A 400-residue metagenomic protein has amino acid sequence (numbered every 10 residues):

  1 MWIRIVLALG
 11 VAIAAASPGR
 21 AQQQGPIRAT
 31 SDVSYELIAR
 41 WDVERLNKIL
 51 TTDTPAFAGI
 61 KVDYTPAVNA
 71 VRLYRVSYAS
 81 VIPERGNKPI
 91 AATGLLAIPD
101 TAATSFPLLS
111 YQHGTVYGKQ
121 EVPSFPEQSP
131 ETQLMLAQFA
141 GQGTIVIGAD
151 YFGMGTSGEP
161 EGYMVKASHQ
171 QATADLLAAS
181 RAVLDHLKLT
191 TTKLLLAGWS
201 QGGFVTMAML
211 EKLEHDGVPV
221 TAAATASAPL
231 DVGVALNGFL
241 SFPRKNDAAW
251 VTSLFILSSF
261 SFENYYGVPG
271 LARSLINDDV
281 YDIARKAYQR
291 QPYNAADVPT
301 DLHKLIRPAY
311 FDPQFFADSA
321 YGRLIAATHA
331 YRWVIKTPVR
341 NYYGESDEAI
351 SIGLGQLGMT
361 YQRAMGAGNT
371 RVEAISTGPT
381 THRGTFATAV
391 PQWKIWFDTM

Functional and structural regions predicted by a protein language model:
A21-T104: Catalytic-loop region of hydrolases
G25, P229-R332: Accessory cap/linker subdomain of secreted extracellular hydrolases
E84-A91, A97-Q142: Short, surface-exposed "cap/lid" segments of acyl-processing enzymes
S129-G155, Q170-L177: Active-site machinery of serine-nucleophile hydrolases
Y163-D185: Alpha/beta-hydrolase active-site loop
A178-A248: Primarily recognizes the serine-hydrolase "nucleophile elbow" in alpha/beta-hydrolase and SGNH/GDSL folds
Q314-T328, R340, A349, Q356-T360 (+1 more regions): C-terminal catalytic histidine-bearing segment of alpha/beta-hydrolase fold enzymes
I335, R340-D347: Short beta-strand/loop motif that positions the catalytic acidic residue of the alpha/beta-hydrolase fold
